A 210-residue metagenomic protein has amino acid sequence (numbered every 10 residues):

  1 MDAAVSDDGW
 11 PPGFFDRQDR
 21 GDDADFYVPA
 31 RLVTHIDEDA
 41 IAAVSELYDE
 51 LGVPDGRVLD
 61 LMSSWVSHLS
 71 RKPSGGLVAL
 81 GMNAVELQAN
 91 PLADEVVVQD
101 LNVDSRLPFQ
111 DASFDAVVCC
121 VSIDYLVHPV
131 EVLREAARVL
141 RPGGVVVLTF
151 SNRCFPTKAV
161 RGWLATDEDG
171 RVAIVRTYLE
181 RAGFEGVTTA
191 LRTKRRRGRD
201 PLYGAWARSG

Functional and structural regions predicted by a protein language model:
D2-V53: Class I SAM-dependent methyltransferase Rossmann-like catalytic core, especially the SAM/SAH-binding loop
D39, A43-L107: Class I SAM-dependent methyltransferase SAM/SAH-binding core
A43, T166-T189, Y203: Short alpha-helix
D104-V117: A short acidic, Gly/Pro-enriched loop at the edge of an enzyme's catalytic core that lines a small-molecule cofactor
D115-V130: A short SAM/SAH-binding and catalytic strip from SAM-dependent methyltransferases
V130-V145: A short glycine-rich, Lys/Arg-flanked "PGG" loop and its adjoining helix->strand segment in the class I
V145-R176: Conserved class I S-adenosyl-L-methionine
A182-F184, R192-G210: Core SAM-dependent methyltransferase catalytic element
